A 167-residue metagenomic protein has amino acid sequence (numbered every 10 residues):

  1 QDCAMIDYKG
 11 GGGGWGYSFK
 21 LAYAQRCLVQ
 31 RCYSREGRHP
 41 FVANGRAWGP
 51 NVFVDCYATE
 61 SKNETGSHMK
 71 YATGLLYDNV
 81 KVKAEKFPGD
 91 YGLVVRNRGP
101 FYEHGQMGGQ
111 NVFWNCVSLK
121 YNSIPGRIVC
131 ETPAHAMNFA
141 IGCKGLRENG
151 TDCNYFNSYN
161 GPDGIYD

Functional and structural regions predicted by a protein language model:
Q1-K9, Y23-H39, A47-K62, Y71-K86 (+2 more regions): Right-handed parallel beta-helix
G66-H68: Metal-dependent DNA phosphodiester-chemistry modules and their immediately adjacent helices/loops in DNA-processing
P88-V95, I124-G126: Short, tandemly repeated low-complexity microdomains enriched for cysteine and small residues
L119-D167: Long, contiguous C-terminal flanking segments immediately downstream of a protein's structured core
